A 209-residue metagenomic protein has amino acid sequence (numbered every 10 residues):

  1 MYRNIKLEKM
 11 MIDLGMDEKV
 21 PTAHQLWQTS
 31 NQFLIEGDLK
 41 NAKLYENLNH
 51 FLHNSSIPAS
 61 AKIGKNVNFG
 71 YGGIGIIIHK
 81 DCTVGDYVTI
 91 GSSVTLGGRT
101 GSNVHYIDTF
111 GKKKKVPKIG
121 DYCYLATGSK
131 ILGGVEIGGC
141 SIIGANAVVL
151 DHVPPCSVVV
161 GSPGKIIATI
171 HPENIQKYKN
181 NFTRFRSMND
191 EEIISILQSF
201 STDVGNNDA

Functional and structural regions predicted by a protein language model:
M1-H53, H171-A209: Terminal amphipathic alpha-helical/low-complexity segments used for targeting or macromolecular assembly
H53, P58-A59, G64-K65, G70-Y71 (+13 more regions): Left-handed beta-helix
I78, H105, K179-N181: A generic membrane alpha-helix/interface feature
N103-G111: Intrinsically disordered, low-complexity Ser/Thr- and acidic-rich flexible linkers and loops, especially at boundaries
P155-V159, P163-K179: Conserved beta-strand-loop-alpha-helix hinge in the C-terminal portion of ABC ATPase nucleotide-binding domains
